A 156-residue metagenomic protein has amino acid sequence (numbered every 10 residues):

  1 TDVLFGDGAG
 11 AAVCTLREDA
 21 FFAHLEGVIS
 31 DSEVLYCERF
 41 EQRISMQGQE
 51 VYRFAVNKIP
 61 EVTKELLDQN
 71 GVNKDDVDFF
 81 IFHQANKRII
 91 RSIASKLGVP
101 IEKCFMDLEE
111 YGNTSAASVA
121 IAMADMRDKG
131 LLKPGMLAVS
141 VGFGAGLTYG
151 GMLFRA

Functional and structural regions predicted by a protein language model:
T1-N57, E61, F143: Condensing-enzyme catalytic core mediating Claisen C-C bond formation in acyl metabolism
D2, A12-D19, H24-E26, D31 (+10 more regions): Functionally constrained cores in energy, signaling, and assembly domains
E38-D78, A85-G98, A122, M126 (+1 more regions): Conserved active-site "lid/cap" helical segment
D78-A156: Claisen-condensing/thiolase-fold acyl-transfer catalytic domains that form or cleave C-C bonds in fatty acid
